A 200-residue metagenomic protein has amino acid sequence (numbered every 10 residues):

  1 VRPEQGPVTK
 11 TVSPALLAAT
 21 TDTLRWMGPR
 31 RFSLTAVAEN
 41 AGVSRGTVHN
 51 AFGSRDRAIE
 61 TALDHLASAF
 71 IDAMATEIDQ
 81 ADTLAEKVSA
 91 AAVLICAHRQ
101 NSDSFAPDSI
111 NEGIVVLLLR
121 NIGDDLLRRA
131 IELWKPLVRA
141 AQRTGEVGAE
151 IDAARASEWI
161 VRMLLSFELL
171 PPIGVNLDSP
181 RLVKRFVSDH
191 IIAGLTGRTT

Functional and structural regions predicted by a protein language model:
V1-P3, A97, E132-T144, M163 (+1 more regions): C-terminal peripheral helix-coil segments that are non-catalytic and often amphipathic
T9-T21, V37, A58, A62-F70 (+2 more regions): Generic hydrophobic, amphipathic alpha-helix propensity
A15, T23-R57, T61: Helix-turn-helix
A19-T23, L94, H98, M163: Short amphipathic alpha-helical elements of helix-turn-helix/winged-helix folds
T61, A75-S104, L119, S157-I160: Hydrophobic alpha-helical connector segments
A62, L66, F70, V88-I95 (+6 more regions): Hydrophobic/aromatic residues within well-ordered alpha-helical segments
D108-L118: Short linear capping/connector segments at secondary-structure termini
L117-E146, A154-V161: Amphipathic alpha-helical packing segments from all-alpha helical-bundle domains
